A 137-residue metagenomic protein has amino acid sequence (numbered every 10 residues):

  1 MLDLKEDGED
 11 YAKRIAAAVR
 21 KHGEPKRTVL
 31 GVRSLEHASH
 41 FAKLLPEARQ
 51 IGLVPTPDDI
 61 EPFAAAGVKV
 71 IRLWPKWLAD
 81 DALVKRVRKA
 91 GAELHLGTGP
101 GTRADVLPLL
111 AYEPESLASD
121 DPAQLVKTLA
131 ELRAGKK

Functional and structural regions predicted by a protein language model:
M1-K137: Short loop-to-alpha-helix "cap/lid" segments that border enzyme active sites across diverse enzyme classes
